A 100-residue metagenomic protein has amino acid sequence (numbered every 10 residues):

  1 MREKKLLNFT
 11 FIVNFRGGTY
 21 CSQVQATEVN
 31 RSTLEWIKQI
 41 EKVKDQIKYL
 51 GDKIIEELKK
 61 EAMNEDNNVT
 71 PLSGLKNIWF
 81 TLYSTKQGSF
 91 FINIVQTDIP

Functional and structural regions predicted by a protein language model:
M1, K5, Q25-A26, V69-T70: Alpha-helical interaction segments
R2-Y20: Short aromatic-glycine-(Arg/Gly/Cys) micro-motifs in beta-strand/loop hairpins
N8-T10, C21, V69, W79-F80: Short, acidic/polar N-cap/turn motifs at the starts of alpha helices
G18-E28: A short, exposed loop/beta-hairpin motif centered on an aromatic-Gly-Thr core
T27-D45: A short, charged, amphipathic alpha-helix used as a generic interaction element across diverse proteins
K42-P100: Short, mixed-charge low-complexity intrinsically disordered segments
